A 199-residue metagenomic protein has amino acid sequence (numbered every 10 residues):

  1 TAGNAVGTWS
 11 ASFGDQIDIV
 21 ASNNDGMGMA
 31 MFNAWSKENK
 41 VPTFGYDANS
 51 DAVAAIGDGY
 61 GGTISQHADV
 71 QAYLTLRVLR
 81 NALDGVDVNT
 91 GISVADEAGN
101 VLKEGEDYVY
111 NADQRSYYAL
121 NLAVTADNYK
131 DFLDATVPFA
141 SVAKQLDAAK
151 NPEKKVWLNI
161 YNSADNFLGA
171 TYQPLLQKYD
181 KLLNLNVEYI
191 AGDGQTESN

Functional and structural regions predicted by a protein language model:
T1, D25, K154-L182, E188-N199: Extracytoplasmic "Venus flytrap"
T1, D58-D69, Y189-D193: Short beta-strand elements at the ligand-binding edges of bilobed clamshell
T1-A54, L76, L176, N199: Hydrophobic alpha-helical
G14-D18, S36-P42, D58-G62, E153-K155 (+1 more regions): Loop/turn elements at helix/coil->beta-strand transitions in domains of secreted/extracellular proteins
N23-F32, I56-G57, Q66-N89: Extracellular/periplasmic ligand-binding modules, especially the Venus flytrap/periplasmic-binding
A48-G61, L122-V124: Flexible loop/hinge segments that line or gate small-molecule binding clefts
V53, K130-A135, D165-A170: Short, solvent-exposed loop/turn elements at domain surfaces
V78-K154: Hinge/cleft segment of the Venus flytrap/periplasmic-binding protein
